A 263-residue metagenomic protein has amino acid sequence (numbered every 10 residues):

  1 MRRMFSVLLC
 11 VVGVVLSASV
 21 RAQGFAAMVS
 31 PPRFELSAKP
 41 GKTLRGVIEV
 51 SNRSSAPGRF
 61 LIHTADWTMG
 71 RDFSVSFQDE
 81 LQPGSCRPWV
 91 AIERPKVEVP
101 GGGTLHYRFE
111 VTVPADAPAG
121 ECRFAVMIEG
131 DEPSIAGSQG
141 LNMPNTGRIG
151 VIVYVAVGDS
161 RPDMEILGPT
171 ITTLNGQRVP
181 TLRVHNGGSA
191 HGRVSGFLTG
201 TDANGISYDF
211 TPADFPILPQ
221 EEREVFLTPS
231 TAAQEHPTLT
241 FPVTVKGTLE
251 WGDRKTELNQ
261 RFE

Functional and structural regions predicted by a protein language model:
V7-L16: Bacterial N-terminal signal peptides
L16-G24: Sec/Tat signal peptide C-region and signal peptidase I cleavage site
Q23-G58, R94-E98, D163-T181, D214: Beta-sheet-dominated interaction scaffolds and their linkers
G24-S30, S54-F109, S195, D202-S207: Surface-exposed binding patches on compact interaction domains or structured appendages
L44-G46, V97-E110, Q220-T228: Short Pro-Gly-centered flexible turn/kink motifs
V50-S54, V111, V184-G188: Asparagine-centered strand-capping/turn motif at beta-strand->loop junctions
A56-T68, T112-V155, A233-E263: Terminal connector regions
Y107, F215-V243: Short, solvent-exposed, Trp/other aromatic-anchored flexible loops in extracytoplasmic proteins
